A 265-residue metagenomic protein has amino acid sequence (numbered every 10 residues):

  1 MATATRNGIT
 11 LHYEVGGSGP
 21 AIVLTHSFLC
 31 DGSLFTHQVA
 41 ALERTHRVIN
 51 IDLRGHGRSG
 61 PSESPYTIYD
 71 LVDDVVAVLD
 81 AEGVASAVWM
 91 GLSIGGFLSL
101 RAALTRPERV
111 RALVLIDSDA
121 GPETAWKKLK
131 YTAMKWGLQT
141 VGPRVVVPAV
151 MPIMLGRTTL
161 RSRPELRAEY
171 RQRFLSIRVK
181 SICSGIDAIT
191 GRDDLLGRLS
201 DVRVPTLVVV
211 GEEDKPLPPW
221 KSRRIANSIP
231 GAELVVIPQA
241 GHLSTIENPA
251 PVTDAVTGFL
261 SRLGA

Functional and structural regions predicted by a protein language model:
I9-P61: Conserved HGGG/HGGXW glycine-rich cap/lid loop of the alpha/beta-hydrolase fold
T36-A40, I49-M90, D254: Active-site loop/oxyanion-hole signature of alpha/beta-hydrolase fold enzymes
G91, G95, S99: Gly/Ala-rich beta-loop-alpha elbow adjacent to hydrolase catalytic centers
L100, L104-T105, V110-T140: Flexible "cap/lid" loop of the alpha/beta hydrolase fold
T124-L129, P143-D201: Conserved alpha/beta-hydrolase catalytic His-Asp/Glu region
V202, V208-V210: Short beta-strand/loop motif that positions the catalytic acidic residue of the alpha/beta-hydrolase fold
E213-L217: Acidic catalytic loop of the alpha/beta-hydrolase fold
A232-A265: Catalytic active-site module of serine/aspartate enzymes centered on a nucleophile-bearing elbow/loop
